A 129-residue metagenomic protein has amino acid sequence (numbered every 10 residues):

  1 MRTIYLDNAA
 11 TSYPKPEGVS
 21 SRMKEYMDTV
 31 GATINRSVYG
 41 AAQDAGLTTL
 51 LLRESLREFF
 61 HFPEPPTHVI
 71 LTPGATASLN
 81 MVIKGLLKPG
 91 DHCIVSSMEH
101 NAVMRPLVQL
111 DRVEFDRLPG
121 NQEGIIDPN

Functional and structural regions predicted by a protein language model:
M1-N129: Pyridoxal 5′-phosphate
